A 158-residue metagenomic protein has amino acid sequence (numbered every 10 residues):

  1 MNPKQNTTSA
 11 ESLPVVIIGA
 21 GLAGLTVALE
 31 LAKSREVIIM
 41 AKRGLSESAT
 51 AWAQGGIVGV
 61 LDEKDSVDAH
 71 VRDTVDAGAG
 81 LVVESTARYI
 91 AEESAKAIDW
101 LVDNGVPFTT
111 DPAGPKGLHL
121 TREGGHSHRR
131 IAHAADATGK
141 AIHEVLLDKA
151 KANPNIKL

Functional and structural regions predicted by a protein language model:
M1-Q5, G24: A generic local structural motif
K4-N6, A41-L158: Conserved N-terminal/central alpha/beta ligand/cofactor-binding core
S9-S12: Short helix-loop-beta connector
P14-I39: N-terminal Rossmann-like FAD-binding beta1-loop-alpha1 element of flavoenzymes
